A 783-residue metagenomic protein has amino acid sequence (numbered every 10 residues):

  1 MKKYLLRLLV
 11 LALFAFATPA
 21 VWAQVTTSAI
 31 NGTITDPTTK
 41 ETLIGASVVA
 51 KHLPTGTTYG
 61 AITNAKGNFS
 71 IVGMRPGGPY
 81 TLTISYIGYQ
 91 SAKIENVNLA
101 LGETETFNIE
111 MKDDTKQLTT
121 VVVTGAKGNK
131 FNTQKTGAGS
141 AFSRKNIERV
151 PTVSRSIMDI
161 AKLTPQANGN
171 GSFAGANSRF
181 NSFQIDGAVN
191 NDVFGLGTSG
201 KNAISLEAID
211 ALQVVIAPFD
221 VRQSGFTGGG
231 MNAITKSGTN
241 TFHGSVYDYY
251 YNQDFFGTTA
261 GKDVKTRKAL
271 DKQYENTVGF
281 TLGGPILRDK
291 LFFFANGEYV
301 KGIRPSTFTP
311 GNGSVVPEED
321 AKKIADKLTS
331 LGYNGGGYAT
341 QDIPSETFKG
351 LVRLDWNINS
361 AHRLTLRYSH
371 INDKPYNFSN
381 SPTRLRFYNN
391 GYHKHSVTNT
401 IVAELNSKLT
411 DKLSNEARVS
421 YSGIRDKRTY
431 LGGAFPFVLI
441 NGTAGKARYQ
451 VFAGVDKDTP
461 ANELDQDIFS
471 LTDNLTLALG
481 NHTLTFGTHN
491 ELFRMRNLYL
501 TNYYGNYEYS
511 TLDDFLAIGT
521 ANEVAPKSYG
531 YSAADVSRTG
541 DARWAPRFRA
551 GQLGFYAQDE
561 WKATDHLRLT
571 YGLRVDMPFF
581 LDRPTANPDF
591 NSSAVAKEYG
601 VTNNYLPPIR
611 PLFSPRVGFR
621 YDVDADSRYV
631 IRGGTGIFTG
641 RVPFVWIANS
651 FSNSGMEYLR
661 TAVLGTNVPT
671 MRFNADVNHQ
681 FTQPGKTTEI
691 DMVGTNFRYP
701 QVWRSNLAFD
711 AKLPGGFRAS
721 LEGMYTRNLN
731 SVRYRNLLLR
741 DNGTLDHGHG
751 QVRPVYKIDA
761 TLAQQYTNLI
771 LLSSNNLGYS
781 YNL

Functional and structural regions predicted by a protein language model:
V21-N129: Periplasm-facing N-terminal accessory domains of Gram-negative outer-membrane beta-barrel systems
I62-A65, Q90, E95-E110, T119-S237 (+3 more regions): Periplasmic N-terminal accessory/gating domains of Gram-negative outer-membrane beta-barrel systems
G125, V246-N252, A295-Y299, L366-H370 (+5 more regions): Transmembrane beta-barrel strands of outer-membrane/channel proteins
G200, T227-G229, N276-F280, F348-V352 (+9 more regions): Hydrophobic, lipid-facing positions within transmembrane beta-strands of outer-membrane proteins
L206-Q213, V221-G230, K236-A321, I343-G350: Outer-membrane beta-barrel translocator/receptor signature
I209, K236-G238, E275, L287-D289 (+9 more regions): Outer-membrane beta-barrel channels and translocator barrels
E346, N359-Q558, K597-E598, N736-N782: Replace "related TpsB outer-membrane translocases also match" with "some related outer-membrane beta-barrels such as
P584-S614, F619-N782: Solvent-exposed loop/turn elements at secondary-structure boundaries
